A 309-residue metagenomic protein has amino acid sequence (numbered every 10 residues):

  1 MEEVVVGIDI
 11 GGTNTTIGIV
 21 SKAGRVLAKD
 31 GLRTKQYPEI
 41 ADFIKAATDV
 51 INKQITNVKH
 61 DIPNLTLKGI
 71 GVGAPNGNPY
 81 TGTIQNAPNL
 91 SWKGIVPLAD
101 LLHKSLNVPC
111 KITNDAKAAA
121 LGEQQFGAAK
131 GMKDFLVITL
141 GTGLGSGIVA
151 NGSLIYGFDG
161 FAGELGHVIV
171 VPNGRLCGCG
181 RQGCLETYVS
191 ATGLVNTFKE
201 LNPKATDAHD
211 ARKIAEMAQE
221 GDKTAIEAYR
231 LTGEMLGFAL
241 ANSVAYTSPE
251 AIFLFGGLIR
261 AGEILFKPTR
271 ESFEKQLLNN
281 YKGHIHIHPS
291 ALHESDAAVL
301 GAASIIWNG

Functional and structural regions predicted by a protein language model:
M1-G69, P79-T83, D100-V108, Q125-M132 (+1 more regions): ATP-binding/phosphotransfer module of carbohydrate and carboxylate kinases, centering on a glycine-rich
D30-L32, P88, F158: Short hydrophobic alpha-helix segments
T34-K35, W92, A162-E164: A short acidic/small-residue loop/turn micro-motif
T83-I95: A charged helix-plus-loop insertion that forms the helical arch/lid used to bind and gate nucleic-acid substrates
C110-N114: General beta-strand structural signal in soluble alpha/beta enzymes
A116-A120: Active-site-adjacent loop/helix segments that line or gate small-molecule/cofactor pockets in enzymes
K130-Y188: Glycine-rich phosphate-binding loop of actin/hexokinase-like ATP-binding domains
